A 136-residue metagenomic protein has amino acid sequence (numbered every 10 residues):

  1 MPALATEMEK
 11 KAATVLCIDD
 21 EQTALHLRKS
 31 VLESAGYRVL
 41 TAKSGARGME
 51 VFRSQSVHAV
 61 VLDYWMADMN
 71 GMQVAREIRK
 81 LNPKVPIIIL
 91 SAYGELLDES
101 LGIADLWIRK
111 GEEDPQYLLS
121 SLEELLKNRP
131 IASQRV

Functional and structural regions predicted by a protein language model:
M1-T14, Q116-V136: Non-catalytic signal-transmission and effector/linker regions of two-component phosphorelay proteins
A12-T23, R28-L32, V60: Conserved acidic segment of CheY-like receiver
G36-K43, V51: Short hydrophobic/Thr-rich beta-strand motif most characteristic of the beta2 strand and flanking loop of CheY-like
K43-R47, N70-V74: Acidic catalytic/metal-coordinating carboxylates
R53-Q55, E77-K84, G102: Conserved phosphotransfer cores of two-component systems
D63: Active-site residues of response regulator receiver
A67: The feature encodes the CheY-like receiver
